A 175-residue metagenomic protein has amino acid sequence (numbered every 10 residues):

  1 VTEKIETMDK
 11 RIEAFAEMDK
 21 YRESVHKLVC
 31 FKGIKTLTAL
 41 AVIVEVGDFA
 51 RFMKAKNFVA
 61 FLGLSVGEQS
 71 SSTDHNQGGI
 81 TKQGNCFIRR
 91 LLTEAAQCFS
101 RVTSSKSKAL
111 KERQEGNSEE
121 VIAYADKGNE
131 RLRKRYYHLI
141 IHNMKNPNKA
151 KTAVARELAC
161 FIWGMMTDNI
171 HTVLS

Functional and structural regions predicted by a protein language model:
V1-S175: A detector of single, family-specific signature residues that are central to catalytic or substrate-handling motifs
